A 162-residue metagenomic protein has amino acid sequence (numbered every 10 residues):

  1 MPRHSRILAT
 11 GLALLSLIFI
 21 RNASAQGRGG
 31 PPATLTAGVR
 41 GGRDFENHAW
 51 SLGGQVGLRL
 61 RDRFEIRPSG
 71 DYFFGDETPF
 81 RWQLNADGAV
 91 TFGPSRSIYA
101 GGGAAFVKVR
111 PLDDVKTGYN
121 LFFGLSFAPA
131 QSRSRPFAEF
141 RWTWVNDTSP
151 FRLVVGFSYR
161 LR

Functional and structural regions predicted by a protein language model:
M1-G30: Cleavable N-terminal export/targeting peptides
A23-F74, R160-R162: Short glycine/proline- and aromatic-enriched beta-strand/turn motifs that initiate or cap beta-hairpins
G29-P31, D44-H48, F74-F80, P111-G118 (+1 more regions): Replace "Gram-negative outer membrane beta-barrel proteins" with "bacterial and organellar outer membrane beta-barrel
T36, R40, Y99-G101, F122 (+1 more regions): Short glycine/serine/threonine-biased micro-segments
F45-N47, P94, F127-Q131, N146 (+1 more regions): A generic beta-sheet turn/junction motif
Q55-E139: Gram-negative (and chloroplast) outer-membrane scaffold detector with strong preference for beta-barrel transmembrane
R141-T143: Flexible, glycine/proline-enriched loop segments at strand-loop-helix junctions that form or flank small-ligand binding
S149-R162: Outer-membrane beta-barrel "beta-signal"
